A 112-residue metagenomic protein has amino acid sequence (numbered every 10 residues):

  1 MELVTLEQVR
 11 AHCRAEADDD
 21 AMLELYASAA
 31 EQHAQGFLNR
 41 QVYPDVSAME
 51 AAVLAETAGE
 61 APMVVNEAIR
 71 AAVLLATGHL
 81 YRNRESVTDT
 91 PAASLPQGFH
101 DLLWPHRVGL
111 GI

Functional and structural regions predicted by a protein language model:
M1-I112: Divalent metal-cofactor coordination and adjacent catalytic microenvironments
